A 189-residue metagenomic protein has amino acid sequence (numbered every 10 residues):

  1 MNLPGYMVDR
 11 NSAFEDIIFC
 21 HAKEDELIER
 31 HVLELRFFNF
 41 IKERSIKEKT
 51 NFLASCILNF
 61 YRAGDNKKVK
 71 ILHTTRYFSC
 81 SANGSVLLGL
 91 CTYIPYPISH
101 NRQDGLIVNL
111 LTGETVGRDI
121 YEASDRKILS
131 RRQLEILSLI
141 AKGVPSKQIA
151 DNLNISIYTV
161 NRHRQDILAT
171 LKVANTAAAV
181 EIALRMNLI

Functional and structural regions predicted by a protein language model:
M1-I17, L111-G117: PAS-family sensory domain signal
M7, I17-I41: PAS/GAF/H-NOX family sensory domains and closely associated sensor/linker modules
D25, I41-T75: Per-ARNT-Sim (PAS) sensory domains and their PAS-associated C-terminal
T74-G89, Y96-Q103: Short loop/turn elements at sensory-signaling interfaces that couple input to output
P95-Y121, R126: Juxtadomain coupling helices with adjacent low-complexity linkers
G117-T159, T170, R185-M186: Helix-turn-helix DNA-binding segment
H163-D166: Residues within the DNA-recognition helix of helix-turn-helix
L168-I189: Basic, Lys/Arg-enriched C-terminal extension of HTH/homeodomain DNA-binding domains
